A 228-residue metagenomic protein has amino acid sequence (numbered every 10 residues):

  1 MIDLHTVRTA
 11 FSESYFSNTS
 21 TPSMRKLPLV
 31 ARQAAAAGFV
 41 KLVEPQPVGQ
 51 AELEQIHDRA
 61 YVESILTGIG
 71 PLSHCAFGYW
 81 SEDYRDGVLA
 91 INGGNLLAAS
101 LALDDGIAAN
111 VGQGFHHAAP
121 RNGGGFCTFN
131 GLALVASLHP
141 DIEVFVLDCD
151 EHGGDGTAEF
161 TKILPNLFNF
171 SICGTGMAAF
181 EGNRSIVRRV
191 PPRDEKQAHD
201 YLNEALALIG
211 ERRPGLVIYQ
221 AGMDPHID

Functional and structural regions predicted by a protein language model:
M1-D228: HDAC/HDAC-like amidohydrolase catalytic core signature
